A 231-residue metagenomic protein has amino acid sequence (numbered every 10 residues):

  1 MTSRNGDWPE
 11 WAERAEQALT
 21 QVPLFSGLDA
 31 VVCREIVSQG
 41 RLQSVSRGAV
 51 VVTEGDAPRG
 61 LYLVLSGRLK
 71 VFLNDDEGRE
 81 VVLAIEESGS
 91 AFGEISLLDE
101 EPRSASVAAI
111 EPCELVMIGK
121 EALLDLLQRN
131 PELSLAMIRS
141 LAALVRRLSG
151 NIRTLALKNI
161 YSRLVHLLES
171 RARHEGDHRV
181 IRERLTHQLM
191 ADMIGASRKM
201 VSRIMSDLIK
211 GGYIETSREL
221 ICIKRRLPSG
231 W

Functional and structural regions predicted by a protein language model:
M1-S46, S96-L97: Cyclic nucleotide-binding regulatory module and flanking cytosolic helices
L24, A49-E111: Cyclic nucleotide-binding regulatory domains
V32, A84-R146: Cyclic-nucleotide recognition modules
V37, R41, R139-A142, R146 (+2 more regions): Amphipathic, well-packed alpha-helical segments that form the structural scaffold of globular domains
A105, L124-L127, R147-A156, H174-D177: Short helix-to-loop capping/linker segments positioned immediately adjacent to catalytic or ligand/cofactor-binding
I160-R163, E169-W231: Phosphate-/nucleic-acid-contacting segments
